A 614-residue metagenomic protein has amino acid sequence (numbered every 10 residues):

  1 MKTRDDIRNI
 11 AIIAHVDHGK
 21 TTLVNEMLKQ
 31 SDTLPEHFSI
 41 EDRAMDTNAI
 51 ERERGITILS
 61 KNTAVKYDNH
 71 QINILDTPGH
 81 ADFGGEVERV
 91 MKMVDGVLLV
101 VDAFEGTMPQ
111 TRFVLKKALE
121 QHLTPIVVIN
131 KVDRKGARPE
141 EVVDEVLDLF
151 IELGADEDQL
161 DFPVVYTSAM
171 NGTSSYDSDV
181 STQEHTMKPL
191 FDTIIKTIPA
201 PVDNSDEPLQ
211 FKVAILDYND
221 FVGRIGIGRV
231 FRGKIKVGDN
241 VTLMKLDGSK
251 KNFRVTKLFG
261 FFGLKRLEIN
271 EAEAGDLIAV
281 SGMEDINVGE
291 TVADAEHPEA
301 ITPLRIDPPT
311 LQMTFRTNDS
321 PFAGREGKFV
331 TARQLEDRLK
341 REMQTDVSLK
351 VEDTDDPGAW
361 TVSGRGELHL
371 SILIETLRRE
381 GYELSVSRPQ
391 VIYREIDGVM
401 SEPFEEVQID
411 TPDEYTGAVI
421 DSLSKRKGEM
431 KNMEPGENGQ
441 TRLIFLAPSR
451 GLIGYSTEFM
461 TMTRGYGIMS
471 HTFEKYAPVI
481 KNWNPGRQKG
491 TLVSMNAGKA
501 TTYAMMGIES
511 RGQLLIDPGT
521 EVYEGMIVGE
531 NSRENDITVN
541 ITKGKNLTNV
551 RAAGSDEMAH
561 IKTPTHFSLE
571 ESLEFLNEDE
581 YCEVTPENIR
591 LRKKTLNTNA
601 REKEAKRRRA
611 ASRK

Functional and structural regions predicted by a protein language model:
M1-K614: Structural and coupling elements of P-loop NTPases
